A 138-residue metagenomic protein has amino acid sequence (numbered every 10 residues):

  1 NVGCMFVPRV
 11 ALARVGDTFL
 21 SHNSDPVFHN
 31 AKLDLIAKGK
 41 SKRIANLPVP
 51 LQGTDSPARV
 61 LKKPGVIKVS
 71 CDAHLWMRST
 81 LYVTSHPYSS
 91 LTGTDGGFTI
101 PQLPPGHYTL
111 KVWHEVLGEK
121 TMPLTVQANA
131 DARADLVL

Functional and structural regions predicted by a protein language model:
N1-L138: Extracytoplasmic copper-binding redox domains, predominantly the cupredoxin/blue-copper superfamily
